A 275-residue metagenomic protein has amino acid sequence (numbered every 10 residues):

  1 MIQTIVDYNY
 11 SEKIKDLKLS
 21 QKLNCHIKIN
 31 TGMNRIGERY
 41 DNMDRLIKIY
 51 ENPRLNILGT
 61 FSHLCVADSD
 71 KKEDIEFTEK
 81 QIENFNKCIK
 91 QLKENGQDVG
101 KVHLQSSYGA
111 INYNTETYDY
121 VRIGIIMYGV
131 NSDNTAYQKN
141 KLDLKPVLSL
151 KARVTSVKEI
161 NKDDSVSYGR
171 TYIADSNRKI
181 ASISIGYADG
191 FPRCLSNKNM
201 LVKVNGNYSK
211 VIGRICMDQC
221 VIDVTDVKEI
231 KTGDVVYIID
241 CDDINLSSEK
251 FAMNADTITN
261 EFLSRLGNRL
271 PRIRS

Functional and structural regions predicted by a protein language model:
M1-H103: Active-site-proximal beta-alpha core segment in soluble small-molecule metabolic enzymes
D7-E12, L23, E73-S275: Active-site anion/phosphate-binding pocket segments in diverse small-molecule metabolic enzymes
